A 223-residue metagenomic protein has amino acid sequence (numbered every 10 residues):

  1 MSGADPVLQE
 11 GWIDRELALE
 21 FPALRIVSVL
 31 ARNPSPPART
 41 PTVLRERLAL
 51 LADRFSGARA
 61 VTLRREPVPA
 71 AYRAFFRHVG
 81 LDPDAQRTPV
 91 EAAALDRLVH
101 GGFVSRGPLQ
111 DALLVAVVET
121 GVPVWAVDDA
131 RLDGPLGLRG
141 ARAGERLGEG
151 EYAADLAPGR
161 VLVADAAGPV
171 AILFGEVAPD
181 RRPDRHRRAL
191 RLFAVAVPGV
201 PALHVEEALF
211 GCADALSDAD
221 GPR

Functional and structural regions predicted by a protein language model:
M1-R223: Charge-biased, low-complexity intrinsically disordered regions
